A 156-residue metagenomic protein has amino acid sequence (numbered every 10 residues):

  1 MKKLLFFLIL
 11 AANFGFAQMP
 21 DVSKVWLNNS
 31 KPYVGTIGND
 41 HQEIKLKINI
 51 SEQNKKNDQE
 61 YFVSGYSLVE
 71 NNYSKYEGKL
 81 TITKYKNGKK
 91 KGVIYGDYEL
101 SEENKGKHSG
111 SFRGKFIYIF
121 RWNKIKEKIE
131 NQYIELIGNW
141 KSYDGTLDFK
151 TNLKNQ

Functional and structural regions predicted by a protein language model:
K2-L4, T146-L147: Short glycine/proline-enriched turn or capping motifs at secondary-structure junctions
K3-N13: Sec-dependent N-terminal signal peptides
G15-A17: Boundary at the C-terminal end of the N-terminal hydrophobic targeting segment
M19-Q156: Central antiparallel beta-sheet cores of small beta-barrel/beta-sandwich binding domains
